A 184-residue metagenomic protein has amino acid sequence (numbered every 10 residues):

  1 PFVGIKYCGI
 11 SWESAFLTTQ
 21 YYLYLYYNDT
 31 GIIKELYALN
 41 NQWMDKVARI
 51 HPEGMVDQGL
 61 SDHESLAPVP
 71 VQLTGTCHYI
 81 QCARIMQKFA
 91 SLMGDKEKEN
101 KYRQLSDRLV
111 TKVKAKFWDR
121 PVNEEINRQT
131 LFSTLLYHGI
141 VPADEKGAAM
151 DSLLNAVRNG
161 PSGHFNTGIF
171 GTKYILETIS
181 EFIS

Functional and structural regions predicted by a protein language model:
P1-S184: Active-site core of glycosidic bond-cleaving carbohydrate-active enzymes
